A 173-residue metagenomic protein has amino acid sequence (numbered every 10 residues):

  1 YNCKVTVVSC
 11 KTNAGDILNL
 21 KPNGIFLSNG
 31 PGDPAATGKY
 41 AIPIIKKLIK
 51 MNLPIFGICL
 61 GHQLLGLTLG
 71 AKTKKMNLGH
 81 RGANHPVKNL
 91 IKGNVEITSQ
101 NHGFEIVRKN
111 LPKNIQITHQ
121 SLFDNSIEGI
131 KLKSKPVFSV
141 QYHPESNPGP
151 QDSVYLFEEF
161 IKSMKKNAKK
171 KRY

Functional and structural regions predicted by a protein language model:
Y1, L20, M51-N52, K113 (+1 more regions): Structured helix-beta-strand junction loops
Y1-P22, G32, N147-G149, Y155-Y173: RNA-binding accessory domains that recognize and position tRNA/RNA substrates
N19, N29-R108, P150-K165: Cysteine-nucleophile active-site neighborhood
F26: N-terminal Rossmann-like NAD(P) cofactor-binding module of classical short-chain dehydrogenase/reductase
G30, K135, E145: Flexible loop residues that form catalytic and substrate-binding hotspots at small-molecule/glycan-binding clefts
G93-K135, R172-Y173: Catalytic beta-strand/loop cores that center a nucleophilic Ser/Cys/Thr and support acyl-enzyme chemistry
P136-V140: Catalytic His-Asp charge-relay segment
